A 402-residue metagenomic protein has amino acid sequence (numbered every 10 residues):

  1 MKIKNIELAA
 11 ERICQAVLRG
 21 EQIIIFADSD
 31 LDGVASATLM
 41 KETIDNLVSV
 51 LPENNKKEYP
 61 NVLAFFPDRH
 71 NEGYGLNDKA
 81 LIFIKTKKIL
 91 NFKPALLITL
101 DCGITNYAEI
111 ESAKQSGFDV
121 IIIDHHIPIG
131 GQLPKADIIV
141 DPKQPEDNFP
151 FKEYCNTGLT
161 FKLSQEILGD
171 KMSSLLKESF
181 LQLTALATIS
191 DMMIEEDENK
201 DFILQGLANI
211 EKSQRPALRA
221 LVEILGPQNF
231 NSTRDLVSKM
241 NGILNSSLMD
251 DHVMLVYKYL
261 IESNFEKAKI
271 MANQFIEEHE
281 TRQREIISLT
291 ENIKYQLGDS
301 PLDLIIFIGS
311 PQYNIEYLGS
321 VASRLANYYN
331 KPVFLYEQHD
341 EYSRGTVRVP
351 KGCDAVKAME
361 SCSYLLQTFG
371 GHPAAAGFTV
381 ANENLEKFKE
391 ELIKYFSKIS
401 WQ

Functional and structural regions predicted by a protein language model:
M1-L96, S116, K135, L168-W401: Hydrophobic helix-and-loop "lid/oligomerization" segment in the mid-to-C-terminal part of catalytic domains
I82, L90-E153, T157, F161-E166 (+1 more regions): Active-site cavity-forming subdomains of large catalytic enzyme subunits
